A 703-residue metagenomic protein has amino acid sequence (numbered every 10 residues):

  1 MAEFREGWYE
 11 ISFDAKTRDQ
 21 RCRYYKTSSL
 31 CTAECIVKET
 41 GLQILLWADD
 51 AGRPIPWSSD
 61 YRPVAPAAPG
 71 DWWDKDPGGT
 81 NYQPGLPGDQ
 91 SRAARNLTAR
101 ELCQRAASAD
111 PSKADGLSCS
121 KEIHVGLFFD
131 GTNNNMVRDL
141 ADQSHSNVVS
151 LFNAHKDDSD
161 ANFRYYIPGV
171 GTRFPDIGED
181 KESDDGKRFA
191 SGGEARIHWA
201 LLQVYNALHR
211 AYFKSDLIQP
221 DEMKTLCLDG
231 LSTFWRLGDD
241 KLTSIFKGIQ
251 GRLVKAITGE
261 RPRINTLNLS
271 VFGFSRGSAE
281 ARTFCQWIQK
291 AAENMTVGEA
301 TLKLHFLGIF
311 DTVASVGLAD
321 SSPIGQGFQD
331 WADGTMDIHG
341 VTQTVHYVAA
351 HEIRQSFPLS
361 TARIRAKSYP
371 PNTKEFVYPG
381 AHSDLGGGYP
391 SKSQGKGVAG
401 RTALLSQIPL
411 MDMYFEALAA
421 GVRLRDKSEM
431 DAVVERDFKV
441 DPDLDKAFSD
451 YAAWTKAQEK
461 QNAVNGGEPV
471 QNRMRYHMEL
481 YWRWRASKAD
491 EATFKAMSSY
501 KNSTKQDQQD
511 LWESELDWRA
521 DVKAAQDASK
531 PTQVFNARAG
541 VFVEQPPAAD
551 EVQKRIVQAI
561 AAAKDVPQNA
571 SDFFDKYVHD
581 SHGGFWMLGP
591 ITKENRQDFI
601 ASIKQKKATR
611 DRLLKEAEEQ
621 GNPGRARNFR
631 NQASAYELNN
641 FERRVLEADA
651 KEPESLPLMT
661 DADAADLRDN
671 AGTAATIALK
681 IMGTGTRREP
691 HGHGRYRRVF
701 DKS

Functional and structural regions predicted by a protein language model:
A2-Q20: Short aromatic-glycine-(Arg/Gly/Cys) micro-motifs in beta-strand/loop hairpins
R5-W8, L42-I44, D337-I338: Short, surface-exposed beta-edge/turn micro-motifs
W8-I11, Y24, I36-V37, I44-W47 (+3 more regions): Extended low-polarity, hydrophobic cluster-rich segments
K16-R21, G52-P56: Short, surface-exposed beta-strand/loop "edge" segments at domain boundaries and coil↔beta transitions
T17-L30, E34: A short, exposed loop/beta-hairpin motif centered on an aromatic-Gly-Thr core
L30, P54-I55, Q553: Short amphipathic alpha-helical segments that mediate assembly, nucleic-acid/protein binding, or membrane association
I36-P69: Short, mixed-charge low-complexity intrinsically disordered segments
A65-S703: Active-site- or binding-pocket-proximal scaffold segments within functional domains
